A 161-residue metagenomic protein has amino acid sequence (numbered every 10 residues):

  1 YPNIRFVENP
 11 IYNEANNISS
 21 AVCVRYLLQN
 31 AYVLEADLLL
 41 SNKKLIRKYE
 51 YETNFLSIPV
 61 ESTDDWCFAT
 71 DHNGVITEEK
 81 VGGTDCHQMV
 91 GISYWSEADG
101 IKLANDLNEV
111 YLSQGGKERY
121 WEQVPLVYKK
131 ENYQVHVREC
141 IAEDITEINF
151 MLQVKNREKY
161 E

Functional and structural regions predicted by a protein language model:
Y1-W66: Conserved beta-loop-beta/alpha segment of the NTase-like Rossmann-fold superfamily that binds/positions NTPs
N3, N73, N132-Q134: A generic structural signal for alpha->beta connector loops
I11, V81, A142: Residues that form or immediately flank small-molecule/cofactor binding pockets and catalytic motifs
N13-A15, N73-V75, Y128-K129: Short, motif-level signal for alpha-helix interfacial/capping segments enriched in acidic residues and aromatics/proline
N30-A31, G74-V75, D144: Structural motif
L38, T84, E143-D144: Glycine-rich beta-alpha junction loops
S41-G115: Conserved core of the sugar-phosphate nucleotidyltransferase
Q88-E161: Conserved alpha/beta core of the MobA/IspD/sugar-nucleotide pyrophosphorylase nucleotidyltransferase superfamily
